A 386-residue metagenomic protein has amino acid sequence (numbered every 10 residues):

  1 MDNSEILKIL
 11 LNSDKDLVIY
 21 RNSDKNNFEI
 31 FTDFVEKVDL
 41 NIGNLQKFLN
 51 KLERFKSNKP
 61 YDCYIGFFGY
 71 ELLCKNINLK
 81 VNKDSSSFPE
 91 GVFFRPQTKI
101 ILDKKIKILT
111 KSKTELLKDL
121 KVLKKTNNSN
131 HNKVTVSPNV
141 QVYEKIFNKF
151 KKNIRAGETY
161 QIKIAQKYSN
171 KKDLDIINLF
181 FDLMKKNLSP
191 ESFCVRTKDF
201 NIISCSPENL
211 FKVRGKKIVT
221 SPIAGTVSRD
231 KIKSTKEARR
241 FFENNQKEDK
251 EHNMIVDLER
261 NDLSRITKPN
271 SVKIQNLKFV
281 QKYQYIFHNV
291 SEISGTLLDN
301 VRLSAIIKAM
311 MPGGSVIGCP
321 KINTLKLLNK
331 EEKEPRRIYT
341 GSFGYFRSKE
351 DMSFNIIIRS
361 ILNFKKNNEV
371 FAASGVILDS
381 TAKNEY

Functional and structural regions predicted by a protein language model:
M1-Y386: Extended alpha-helical targeting/anchoring segments, especially N-terminal organellar/secretory targeting helices
